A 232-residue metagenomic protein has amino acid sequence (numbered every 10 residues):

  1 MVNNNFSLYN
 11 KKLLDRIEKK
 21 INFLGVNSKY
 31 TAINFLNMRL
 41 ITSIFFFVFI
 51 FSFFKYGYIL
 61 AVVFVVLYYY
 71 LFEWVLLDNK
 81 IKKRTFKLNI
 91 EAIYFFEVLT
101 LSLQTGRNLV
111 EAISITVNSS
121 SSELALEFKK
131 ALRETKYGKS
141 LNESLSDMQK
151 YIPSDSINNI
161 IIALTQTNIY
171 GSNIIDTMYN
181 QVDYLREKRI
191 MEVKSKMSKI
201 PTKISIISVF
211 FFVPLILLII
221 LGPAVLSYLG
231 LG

Functional and structural regions predicted by a protein language model:
M1-I93, P153-D155, Y184, K188-G232: Hydrophobic alpha-helical signal-anchor/transmembrane segments
M1-L24, Y94-T116, S144-M148, D155-K194: Hydrophobic alpha-helical segments characteristic of transmembrane helices
V26, E97, L101, A125 (+9 more regions): Regular, well-ordered alpha-helical segments
N37, Q104, F128-K129, I160 (+2 more regions): Sparse recognition of residues in long alpha-helices and their boundaries
A61-Y137, E143, D147-M148, N159 (+1 more regions): Juxtamembrane/interface alpha-helical elements of multi-pass membrane proteins
